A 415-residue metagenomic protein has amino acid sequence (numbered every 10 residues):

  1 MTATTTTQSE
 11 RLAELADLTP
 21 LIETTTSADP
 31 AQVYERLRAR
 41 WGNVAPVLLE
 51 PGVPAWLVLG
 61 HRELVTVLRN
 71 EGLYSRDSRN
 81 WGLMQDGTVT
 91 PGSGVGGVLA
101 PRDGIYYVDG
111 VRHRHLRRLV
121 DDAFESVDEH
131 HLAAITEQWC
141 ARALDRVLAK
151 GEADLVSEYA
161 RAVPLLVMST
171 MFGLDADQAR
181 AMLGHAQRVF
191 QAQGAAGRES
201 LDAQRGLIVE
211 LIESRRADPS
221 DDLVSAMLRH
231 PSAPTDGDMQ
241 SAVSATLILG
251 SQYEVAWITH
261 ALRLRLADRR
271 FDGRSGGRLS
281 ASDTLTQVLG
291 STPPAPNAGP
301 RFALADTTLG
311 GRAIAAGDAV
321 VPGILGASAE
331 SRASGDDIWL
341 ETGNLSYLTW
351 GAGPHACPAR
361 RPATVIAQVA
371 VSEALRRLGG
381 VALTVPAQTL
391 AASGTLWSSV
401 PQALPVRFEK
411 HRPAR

Functional and structural regions predicted by a protein language model:
M1-R415: Cytochrome P450
